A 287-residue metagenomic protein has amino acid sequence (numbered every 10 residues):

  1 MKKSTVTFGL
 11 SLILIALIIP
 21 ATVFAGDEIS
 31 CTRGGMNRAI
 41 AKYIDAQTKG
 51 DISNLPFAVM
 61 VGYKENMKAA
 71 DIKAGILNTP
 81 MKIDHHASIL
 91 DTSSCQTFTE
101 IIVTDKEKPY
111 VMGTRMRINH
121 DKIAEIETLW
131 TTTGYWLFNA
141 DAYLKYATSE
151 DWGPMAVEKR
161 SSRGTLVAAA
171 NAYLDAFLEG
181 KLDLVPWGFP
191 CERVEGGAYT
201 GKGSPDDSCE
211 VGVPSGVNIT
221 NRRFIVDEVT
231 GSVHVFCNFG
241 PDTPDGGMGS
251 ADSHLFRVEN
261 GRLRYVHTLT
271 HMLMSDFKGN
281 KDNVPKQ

Functional and structural regions predicted by a protein language model:
M1-L10: Bacterial N-terminal signal peptides that target proteins for export
G9-P20: Bacterial N-terminal signal peptides
F24-Q287: C-terminal and inter-domain tail/linker signature
